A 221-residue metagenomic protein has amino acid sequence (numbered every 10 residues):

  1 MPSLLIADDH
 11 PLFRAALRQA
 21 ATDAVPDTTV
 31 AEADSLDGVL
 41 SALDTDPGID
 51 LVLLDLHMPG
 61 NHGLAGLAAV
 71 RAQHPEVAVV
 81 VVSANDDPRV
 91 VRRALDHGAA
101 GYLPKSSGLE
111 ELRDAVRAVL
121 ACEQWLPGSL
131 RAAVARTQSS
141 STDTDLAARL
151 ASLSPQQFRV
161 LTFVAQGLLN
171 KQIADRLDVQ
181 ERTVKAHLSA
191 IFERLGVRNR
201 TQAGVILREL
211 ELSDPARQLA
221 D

Functional and structural regions predicted by a protein language model:
E32-L51: Acidic, metal-coordinating helix/loop segments flanking the phosphotransfer/catalytic sites of two-component signaling
S35, G60-A65: Acidic catalytic/metal-coordinating carboxylates
D55-L56, S83: Active-site residues of response regulator receiver
L64-E76, I206: Short amphipathic alpha-helix used as the core "switch/output" element in two-component signaling
V91-D96, K105-A151, P155, E209-L212: Short, flexible helix-to-coil linker/hinge segments that flank and couple to helix-turn-helix
G167-Q202: Recognition helix of helix-turn-helix DNA-binding domains
A190-D221: Basic, Lys/Arg-enriched C-terminal extension of HTH/homeodomain DNA-binding domains
